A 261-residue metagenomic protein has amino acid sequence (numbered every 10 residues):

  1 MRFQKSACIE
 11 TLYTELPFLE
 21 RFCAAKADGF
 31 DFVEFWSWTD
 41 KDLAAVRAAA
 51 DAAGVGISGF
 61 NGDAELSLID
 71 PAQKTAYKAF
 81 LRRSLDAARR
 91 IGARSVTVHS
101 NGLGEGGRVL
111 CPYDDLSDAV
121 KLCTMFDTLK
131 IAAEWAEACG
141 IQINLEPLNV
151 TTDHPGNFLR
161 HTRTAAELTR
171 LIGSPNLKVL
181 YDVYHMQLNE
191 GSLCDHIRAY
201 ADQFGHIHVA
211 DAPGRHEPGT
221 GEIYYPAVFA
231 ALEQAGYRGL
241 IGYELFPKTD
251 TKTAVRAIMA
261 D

Functional and structural regions predicted by a protein language model:
M1-E10, I57-S67, G102-Y113, V150-T152: N-terminal small/glycine-rich loop or linker at the start of catalytic domains across soluble metabolic enzymes
M1-G29, G92-R94, L103, G107 (+2 more regions): Histidine-acidic metal/acid-base catalytic patches
D31-D40: A short beta-strand-loop structural module common to alpha/beta enzyme folds
E34, G59-N61, T97, N144 (+2 more regions): Conserved beta-strand positions in the central sheet of alpha/beta enzyme cores
S37, L145, Y181: Short loop/edge segments at beta-strand edges and connector loops that shape dinucleotide/nucleotide cofactor-binding
T39-A49: Active-site-adjacent beta->alpha loops and helix N-cap segments on the catalytic face of soluble alpha/beta enzymes
A50-G54, G59, T75-K78, D114-D115 (+4 more regions): Short, hinge-like loop/turn segments at secondary-structure boundaries
D51, P71-K178: Active-site acidic/histidine proton-transfer and metal-coordination neighborhood in alpha/beta enzyme cores
